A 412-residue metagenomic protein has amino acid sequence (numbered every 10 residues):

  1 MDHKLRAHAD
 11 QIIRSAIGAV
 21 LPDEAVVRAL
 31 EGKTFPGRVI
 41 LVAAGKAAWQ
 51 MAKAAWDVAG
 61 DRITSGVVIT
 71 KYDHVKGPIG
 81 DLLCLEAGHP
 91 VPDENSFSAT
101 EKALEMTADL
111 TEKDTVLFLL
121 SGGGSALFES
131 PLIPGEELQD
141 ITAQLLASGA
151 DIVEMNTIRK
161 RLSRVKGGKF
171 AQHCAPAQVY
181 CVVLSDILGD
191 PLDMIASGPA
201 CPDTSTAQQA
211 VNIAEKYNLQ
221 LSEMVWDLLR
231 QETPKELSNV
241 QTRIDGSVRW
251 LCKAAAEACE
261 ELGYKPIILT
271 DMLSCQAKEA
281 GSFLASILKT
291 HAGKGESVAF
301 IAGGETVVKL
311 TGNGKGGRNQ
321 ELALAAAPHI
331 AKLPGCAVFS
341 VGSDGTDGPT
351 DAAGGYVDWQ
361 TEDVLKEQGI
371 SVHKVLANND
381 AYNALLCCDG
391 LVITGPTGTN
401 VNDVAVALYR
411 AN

Functional and structural regions predicted by a protein language model:
M1-V42, Q50-M51: An N-terminal, well-structured beta->alpha segment
V42-A44, V67-T70, F118-G122, C181-I187 (+3 more regions): Short beta-strand segments
M51-K76, E86: Active-site cofactor/substrate anionic-group-binding motifs, chiefly glycine- and Lys/Arg-rich phosphate-binding loops
A54-I63, D81-C84, L104-A108, P131-Q144 (+4 more regions): A glycine- and small-aliphatic-rich helix-loop capping segment at beta-alpha/alpha-beta transitions that lines
T70-E112, V153-E154, I158-R159: Glycine-rich oxoanion-binding loops at beta->alpha junctions
P134-Q220: Internal gly/pro-rich beta-alpha loop/helix module that stabilizes soluble enzyme cofactors or their anionic handles
R159, A177-Y180, P202-F283, I287: Accessory alpha-helical/coil subdomains and C-terminal extensions that flank or cap enzyme catalytic cores
L324-N412: Internal helix-turn-beta structural module
